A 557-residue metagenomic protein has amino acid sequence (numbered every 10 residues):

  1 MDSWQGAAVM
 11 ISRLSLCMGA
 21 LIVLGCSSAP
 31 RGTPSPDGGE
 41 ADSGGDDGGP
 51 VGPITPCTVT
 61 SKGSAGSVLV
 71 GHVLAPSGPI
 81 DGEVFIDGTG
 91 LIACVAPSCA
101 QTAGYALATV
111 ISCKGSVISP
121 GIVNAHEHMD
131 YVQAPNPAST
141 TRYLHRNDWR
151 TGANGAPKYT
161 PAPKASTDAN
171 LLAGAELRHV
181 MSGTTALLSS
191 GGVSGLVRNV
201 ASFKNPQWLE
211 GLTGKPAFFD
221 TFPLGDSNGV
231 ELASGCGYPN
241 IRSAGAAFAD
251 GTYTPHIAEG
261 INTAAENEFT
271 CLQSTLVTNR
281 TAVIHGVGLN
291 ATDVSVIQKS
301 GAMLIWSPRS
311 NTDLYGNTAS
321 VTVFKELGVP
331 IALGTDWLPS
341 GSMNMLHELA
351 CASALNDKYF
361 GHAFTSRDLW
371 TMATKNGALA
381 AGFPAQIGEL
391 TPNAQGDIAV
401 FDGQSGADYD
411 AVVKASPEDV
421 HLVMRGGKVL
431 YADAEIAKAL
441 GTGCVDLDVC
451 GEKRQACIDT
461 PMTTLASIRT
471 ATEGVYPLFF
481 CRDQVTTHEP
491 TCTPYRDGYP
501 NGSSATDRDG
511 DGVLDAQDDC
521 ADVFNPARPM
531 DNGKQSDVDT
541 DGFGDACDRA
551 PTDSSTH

Functional and structural regions predicted by a protein language model:
M1-L24: Sec-dependent bacterial lipoprotein signal peptides
C26-G104, E127-F222, S243, T371-T506: Active-site microenvironment of metallo-dependent hydrolases
C99-S119: Active-site metal-binding motif and surrounding structural segment of the metallo-beta-lactamase
G121-V132, T254-G260: Histidine-centered catalytic micro-motifs
D168-N170, L188-R280, A291: Metal-coordinating catalytic core of metallo-dependent amide/deamination hydrolases
S274-R280, N317-S405, K414-V429: His/Asp/Glu-enriched, well-ordered alpha-helical/loop segment that forms or immediately abuts the divalent-metal
T281-N290, S307-T312: Catalytic beta/alpha-barrel core
Y499-H557: Extracellular calcium-associated, cysteine-rich motifs in secreted modular proteins
